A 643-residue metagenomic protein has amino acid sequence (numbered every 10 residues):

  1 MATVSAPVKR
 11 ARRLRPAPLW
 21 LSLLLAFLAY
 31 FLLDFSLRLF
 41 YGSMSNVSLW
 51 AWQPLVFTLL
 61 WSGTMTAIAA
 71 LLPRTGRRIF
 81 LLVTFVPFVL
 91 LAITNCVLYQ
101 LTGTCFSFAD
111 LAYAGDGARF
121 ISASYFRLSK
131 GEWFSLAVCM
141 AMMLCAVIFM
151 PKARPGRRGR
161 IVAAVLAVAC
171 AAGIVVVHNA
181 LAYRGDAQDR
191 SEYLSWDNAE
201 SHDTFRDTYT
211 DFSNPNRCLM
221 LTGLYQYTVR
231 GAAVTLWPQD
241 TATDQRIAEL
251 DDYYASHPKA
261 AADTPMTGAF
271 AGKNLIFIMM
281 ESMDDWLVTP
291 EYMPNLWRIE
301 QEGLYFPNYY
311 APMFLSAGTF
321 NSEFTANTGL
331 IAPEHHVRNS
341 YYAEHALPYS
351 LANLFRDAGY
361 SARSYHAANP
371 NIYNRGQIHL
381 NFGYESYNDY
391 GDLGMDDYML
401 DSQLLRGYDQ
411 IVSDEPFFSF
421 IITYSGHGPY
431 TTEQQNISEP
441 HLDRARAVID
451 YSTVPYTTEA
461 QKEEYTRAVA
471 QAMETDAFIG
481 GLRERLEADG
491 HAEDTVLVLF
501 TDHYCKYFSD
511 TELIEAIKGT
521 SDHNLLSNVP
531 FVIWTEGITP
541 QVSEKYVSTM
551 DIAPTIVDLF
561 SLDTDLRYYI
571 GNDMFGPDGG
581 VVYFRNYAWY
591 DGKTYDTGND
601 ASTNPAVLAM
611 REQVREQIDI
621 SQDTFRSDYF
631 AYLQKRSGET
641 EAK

Functional and structural regions predicted by a protein language model:
M1-A123, S129-W133, V147-P151, A642-K643: Extended, compositionally biased non-globular segments that define protein topology
W20, W50-W52, W61, W133 (+8 more regions): A residue-identity detector for tryptophan
S22, L81-K273, T289-M293, E300-Q301 (+2 more regions): N-terminal secretory/membrane-targeting segments
L25-F88, R184-T204, D392, S402 (+3 more regions): Charged/polar interaction segments and conserved charged motifs
S36-T58, F149-Y193, N369-D401: N-terminal start-of-domain structural block
A248-K643: Solvent-exposed soluble domains appended to multi-pass membrane proteins
